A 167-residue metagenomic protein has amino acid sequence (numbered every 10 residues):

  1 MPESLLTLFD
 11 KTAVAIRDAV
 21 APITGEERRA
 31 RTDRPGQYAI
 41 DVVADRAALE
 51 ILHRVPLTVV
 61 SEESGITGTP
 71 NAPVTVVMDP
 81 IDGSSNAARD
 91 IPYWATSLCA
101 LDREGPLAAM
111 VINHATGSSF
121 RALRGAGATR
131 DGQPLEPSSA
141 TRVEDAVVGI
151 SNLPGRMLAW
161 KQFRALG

Functional and structural regions predicted by a protein language model:
M1-M78: N-terminal subdomain of lithium-sensitive/metallo-dependent phosphomonoesterases centered on the IMPase/IPPase/PAP
D41, G83-S84, V148: Buried hydrophobic positions in well-ordered alpha/beta secondary-structure cores of metabolic enzymes
E62-S64, D79-I81, H114-A115, S151-L153: Fold-independent oxyanion-binding glycine-rich loops and adjacent beta-strand/coil segments at enzyme active sites
T67-G68, G83, S138-A140: Short secondary-structure boundary/capping segments
G68, S85-A88, S119: Conserved protein kinase catalytic core
N71-A72, R89, R124: Short acidic, glycine/serine/threonine-rich loops at helix termini
T75-M110: Glycine-rich active-site/cofactor-binding loop and its immediate structural neighborhood
S97-G167: Acidic beta-strand-loop-alpha-helix segment within the catalytic core of divalent metal-dependent phosphate-processing
